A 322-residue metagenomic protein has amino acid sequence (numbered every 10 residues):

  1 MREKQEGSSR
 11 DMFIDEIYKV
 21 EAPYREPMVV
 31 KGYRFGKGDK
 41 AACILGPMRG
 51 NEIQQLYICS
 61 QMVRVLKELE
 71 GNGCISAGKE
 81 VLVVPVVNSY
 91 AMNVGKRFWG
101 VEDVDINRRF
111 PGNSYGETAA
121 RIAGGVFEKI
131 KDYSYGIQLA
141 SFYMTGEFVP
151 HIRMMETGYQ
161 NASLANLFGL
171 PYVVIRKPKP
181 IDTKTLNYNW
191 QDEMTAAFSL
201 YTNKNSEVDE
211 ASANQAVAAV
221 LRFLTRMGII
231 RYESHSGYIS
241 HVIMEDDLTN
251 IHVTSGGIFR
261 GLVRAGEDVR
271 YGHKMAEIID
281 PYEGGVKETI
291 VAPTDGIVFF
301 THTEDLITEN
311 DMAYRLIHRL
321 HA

Functional and structural regions predicted by a protein language model:
M1-A322: Structured catalytic-domain cores with a bias toward divalent-metal coordination
